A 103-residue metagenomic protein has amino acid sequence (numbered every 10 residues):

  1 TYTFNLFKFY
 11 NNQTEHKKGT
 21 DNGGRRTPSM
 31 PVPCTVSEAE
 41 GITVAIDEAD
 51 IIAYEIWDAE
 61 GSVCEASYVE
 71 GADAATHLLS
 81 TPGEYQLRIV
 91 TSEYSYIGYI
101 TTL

Functional and structural regions predicted by a protein language model:
T1-V36: Transition segment at domain starts
T35-V44: Short coil/turn motif common to extracellular beta-sandwich-like domains
I46-I52, P82: Short proline/glycine-enriched turn/loop motifs at strand-loop junctions of beta-rich domains
A53-W57: Beta-strand signatures of extracellular beta-sandwich domains
D58-V63, Y85: Short, glycine-anchored, charge-dense loop/turn motifs used at functional sites
A66-Y68, I100: Short hydrophobic alpha-helix segments
E70-T91: Short, surface-exposed loop/turn motifs with a glycine/proline- and acidic-biased composition
R88-L103: C-terminal tail/sorting-segment detector
